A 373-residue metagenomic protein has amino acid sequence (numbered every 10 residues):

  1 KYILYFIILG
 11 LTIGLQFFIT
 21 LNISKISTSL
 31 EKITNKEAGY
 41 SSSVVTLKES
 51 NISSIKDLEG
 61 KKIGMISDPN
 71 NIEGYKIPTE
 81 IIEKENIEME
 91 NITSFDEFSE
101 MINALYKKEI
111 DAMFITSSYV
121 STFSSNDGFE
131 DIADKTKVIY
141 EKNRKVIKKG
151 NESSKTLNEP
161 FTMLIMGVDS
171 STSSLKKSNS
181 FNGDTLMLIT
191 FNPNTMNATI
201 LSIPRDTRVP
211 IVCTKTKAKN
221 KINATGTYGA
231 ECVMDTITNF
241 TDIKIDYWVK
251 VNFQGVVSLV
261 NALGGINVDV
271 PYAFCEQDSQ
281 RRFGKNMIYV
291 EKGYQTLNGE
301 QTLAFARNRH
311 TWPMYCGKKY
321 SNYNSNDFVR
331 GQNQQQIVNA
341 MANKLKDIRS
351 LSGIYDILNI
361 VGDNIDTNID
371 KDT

Functional and structural regions predicted by a protein language model:
Y5-L9, K56-D57, E80, F95-F114 (+4 more regions): Short helices/loops that flank or line small-molecule/ion binding pockets
F6-N22, F98, F114-S121, P204 (+2 more regions): Beta->alpha turn/N-cap motifs
G14, F18-L30, S42, T116-S118 (+1 more regions): Entry/capping segment at the start of metal-dependent catalytic domains with acidic active-site entry clusters
E37-E97: Bilobed "Venus flytrap"/periplasmic-binding protein-like clamshell domains and structurally analogous long
G39-S41, N158-F161, F181-L186, T195-I203 (+7 more regions): Extracytoplasmic
P69-E73, F95-S99, S178-G183, T216-K217 (+6 more regions): Soluble non-cytosolic domains of exported or imported proteins
G150-D169, S173, K177-N179, K219 (+2 more regions): Flexible, polar/acidic helix-loop-strand segments at domain edges
T225-R281, K285, N368-T373: Amphipathic, coiled-coil-like alpha-helical scaffolding segments used for oligomerization/assembly
